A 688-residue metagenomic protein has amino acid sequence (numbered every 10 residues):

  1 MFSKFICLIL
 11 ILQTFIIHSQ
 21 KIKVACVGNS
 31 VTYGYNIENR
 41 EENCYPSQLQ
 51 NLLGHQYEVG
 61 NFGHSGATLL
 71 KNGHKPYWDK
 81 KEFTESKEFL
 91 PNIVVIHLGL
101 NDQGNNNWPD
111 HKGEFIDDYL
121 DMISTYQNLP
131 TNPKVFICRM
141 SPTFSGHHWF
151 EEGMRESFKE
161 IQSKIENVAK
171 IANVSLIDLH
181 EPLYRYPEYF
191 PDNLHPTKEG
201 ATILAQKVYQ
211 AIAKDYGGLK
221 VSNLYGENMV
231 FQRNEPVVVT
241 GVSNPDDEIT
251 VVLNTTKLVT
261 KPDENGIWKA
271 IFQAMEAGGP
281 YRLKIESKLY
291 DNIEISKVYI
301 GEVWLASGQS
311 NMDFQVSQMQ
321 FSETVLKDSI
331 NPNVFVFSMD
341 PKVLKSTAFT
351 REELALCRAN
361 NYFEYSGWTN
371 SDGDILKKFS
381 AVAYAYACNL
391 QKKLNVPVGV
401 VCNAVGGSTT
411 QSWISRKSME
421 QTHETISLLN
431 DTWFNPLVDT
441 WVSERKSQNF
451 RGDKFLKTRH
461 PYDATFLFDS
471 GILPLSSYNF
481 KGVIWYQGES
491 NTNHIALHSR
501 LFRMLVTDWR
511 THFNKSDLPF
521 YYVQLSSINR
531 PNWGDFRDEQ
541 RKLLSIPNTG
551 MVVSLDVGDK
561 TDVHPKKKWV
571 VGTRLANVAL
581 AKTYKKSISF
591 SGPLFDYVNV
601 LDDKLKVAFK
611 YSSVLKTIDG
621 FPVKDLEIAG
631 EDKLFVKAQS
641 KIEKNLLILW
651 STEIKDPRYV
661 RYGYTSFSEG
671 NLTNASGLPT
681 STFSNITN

Functional and structural regions predicted by a protein language model:
M1-K21: Bacterial Sec-dependent N-terminal signal peptides
K21-C26, V31-L120, M275, V303-L305 (+4 more regions): Conserved SGNH/GDSL esterase-like catalytic core that processes O-acyl groups on lipids and polysaccharides
K21-R40, S141-T143, S310-L376: Short glycine-rich His-centered loop
N51, H74-D215, A464-P593: Alpha-helical cap/lid subdomain in secreted, periplasmic, or secretory-pathway luminal O-acyl-processing enzymes
S222, Q232, I295-S317, L326-D328 (+2 more regions): Low-complexity, Pro/Ser/Thr- and charge-rich linker/hinge segments at domain boundaries
N223, Q232-E235, K567-V570, N577 (+1 more regions): Surface beta-strand/loop "capping" patches
T240-S322, K393-L394: Extended acidic/polar, glycine-enriched regions that form or flank non-catalytic beta-rich accessory modules
K257, K606, S613-N688: C-terminal beta-sandwich/jelly-roll accessory domains of carbohydrate-active enzymes
